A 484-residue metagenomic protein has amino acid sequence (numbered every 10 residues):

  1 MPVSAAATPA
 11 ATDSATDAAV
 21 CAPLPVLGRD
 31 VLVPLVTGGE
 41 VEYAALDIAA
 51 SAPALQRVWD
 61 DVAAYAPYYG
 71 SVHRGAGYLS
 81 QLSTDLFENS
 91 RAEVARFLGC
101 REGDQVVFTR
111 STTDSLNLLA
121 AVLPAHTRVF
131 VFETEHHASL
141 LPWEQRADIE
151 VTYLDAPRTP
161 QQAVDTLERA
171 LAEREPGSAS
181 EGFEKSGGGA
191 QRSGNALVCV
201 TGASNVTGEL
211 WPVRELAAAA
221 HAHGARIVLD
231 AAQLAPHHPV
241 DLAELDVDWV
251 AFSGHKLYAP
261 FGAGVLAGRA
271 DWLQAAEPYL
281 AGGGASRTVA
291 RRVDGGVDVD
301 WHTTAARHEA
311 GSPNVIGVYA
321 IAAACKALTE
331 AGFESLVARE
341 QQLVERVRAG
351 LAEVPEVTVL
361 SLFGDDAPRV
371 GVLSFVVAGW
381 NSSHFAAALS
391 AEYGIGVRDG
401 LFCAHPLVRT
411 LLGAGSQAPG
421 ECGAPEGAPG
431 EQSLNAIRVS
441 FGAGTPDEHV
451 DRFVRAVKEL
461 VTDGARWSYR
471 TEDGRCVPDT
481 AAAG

Functional and structural regions predicted by a protein language model:
M1-G484: Pyridoxal 5′-phosphate
